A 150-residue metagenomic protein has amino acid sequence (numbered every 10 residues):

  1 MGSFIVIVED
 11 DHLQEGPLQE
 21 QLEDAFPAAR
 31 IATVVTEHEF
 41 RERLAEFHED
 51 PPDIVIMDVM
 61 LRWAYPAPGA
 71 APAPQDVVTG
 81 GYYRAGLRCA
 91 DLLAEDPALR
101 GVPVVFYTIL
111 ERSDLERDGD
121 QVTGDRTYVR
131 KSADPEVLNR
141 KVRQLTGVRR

Functional and structural regions predicted by a protein language model:
G2, P51-P52, D125: Local beta-strand N-terminus motif with an aromatic residue
F4-V6: Conserved beta-strand elements of the Class I
E9-D10: Conserved acidic carboxylate
G16-D24: Charged docking surfaces used in two-component/phosphorelay signaling
Q19, A32-I54, L61-Y65: Acidic, metal-coordinating helix/loop segments flanking the phosphotransfer/catalytic sites of two-component signaling
V55-M57, L93: Receiver (REC) domain switch-region micro-motif
A67-P74, T79-R84, R88-R140: Alpha4 helix (beta4-alpha4-beta5 surface) of REC/receiver domains from two-component response regulators
R143-R150: The C-terminal output helix
